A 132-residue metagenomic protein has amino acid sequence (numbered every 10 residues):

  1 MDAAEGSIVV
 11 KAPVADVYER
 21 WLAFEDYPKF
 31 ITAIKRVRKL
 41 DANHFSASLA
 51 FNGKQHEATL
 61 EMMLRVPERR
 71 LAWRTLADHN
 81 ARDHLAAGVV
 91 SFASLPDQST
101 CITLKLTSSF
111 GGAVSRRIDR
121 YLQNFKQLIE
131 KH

Functional and structural regions predicted by a protein language model:
M1, K29-F30, Q55, D83-L85: Short solvent-exposed loop/turn micro-motifs enriched in small/polar/acidic residues
M1-H44, N124, L128: Hydrophobic ligand-binding cavity/cleft-lining segments
S7-K11, R38, S48-A50, E61-M63 (+1 more regions): Generic structural detector for well-ordered beta-strands
W21, A47-L49, W73: Tryptophan-centered motif/residue detector
I31, L49, T75-H79: Short, well-ordered turn and helix-capping elements at secondary-structure junctions
H56-L64, A72-H132: Beta-strand/loop substructures that line and gate deep hydrophobic ligand-binding cavities in soluble
